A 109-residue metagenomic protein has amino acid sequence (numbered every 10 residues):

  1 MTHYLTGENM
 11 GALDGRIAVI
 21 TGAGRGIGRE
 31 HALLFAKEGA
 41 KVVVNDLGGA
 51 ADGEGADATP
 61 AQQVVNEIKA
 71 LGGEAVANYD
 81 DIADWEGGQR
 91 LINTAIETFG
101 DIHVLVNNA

Functional and structural regions predicted by a protein language model:
T2-M10: A short, basic/flexible loop-to-alpha-helix module at the beginning of a structural domain
M10-V44: Canonical Rossmann dinucleotide-binding motif of NAD(H)/NADP(H)-dependent dehydrogenases/reductases, specifically
D14, L71-E74, N93-N107: A glycine-rich helix->loop->beta "capping" turn within Rossmann-like NAD(P)(H)-dependent oxidoreductase domains
T21, Y79, I102-A109: Rossmann-fold scaffold of SDR-type NAD(P)-dependent oxidoreductases
E38-Q63: Conserved glycine-rich Rossmann-like NAD(P)H-binding loop of the short-chain dehydrogenase/reductase
V44, N78-Y79: Conserved residues in the N-terminal Rossmann fold of short-chain dehydrogenase/reductase
A58-Q62, Y79-N93: The beta1-alpha1 cofactor-binding region of Rossmann-like NAD(H)/NADP(H)-dependent oxidoreductases
I68-A75, E86: A short helix-to-beta-strand connector/capping loop
